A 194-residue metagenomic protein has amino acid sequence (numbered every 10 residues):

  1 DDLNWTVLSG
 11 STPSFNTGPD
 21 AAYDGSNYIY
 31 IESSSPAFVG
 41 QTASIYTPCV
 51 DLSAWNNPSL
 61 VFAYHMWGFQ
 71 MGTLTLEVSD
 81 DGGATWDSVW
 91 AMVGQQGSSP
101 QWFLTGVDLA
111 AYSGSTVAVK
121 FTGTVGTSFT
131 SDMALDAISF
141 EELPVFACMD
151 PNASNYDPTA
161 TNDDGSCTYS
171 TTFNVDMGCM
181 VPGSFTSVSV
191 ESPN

Functional and structural regions predicted by a protein language model:
D1-P36, V188: Extracellular glycan-recognition surfaces and repeat-rich motifs
D2-L3, S79-V89: Asp-box/BNR beta-propeller loop motif
Y30-A43, V93-S99: Extracellular beta-rich ligand/substrate-recognition surface
F38-S44, T124-L143: Extracellular carbohydrate recognition
I45-G68, L74, V78, T105 (+2 more regions): Extracellular beta-strand-rich recognition modules
A84-S113: Extracellular carbohydrate recognition and processing domains and analogous Trp-centered ligand-binding platforms
P144-T172: Extracellular calcium-associated, cysteine-rich motifs in secreted modular proteins
M149-N155, D176-P193: Short, solvent-exposed loop/edge segments of extracellular or virion-exposed proteins
